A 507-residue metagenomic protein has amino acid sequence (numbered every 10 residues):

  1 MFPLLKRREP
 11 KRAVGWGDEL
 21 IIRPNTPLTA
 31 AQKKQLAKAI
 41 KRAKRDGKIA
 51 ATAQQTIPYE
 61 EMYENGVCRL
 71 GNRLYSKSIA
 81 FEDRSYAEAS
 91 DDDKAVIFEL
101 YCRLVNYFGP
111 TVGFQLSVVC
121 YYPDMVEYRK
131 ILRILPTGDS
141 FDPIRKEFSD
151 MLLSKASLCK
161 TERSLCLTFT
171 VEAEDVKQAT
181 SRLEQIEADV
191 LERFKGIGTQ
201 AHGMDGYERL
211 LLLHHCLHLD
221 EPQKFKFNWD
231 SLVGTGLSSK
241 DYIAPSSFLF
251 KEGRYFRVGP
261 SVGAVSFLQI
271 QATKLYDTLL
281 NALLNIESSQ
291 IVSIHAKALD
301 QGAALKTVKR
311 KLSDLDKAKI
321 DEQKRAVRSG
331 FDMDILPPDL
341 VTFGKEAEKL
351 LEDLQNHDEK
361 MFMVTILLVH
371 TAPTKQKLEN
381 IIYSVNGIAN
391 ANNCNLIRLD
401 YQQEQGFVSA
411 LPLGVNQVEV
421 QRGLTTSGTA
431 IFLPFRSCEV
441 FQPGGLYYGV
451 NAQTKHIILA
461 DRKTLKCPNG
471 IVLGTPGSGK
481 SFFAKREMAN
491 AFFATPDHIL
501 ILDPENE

Functional and structural regions predicted by a protein language model:
M1-A51: Compact, Lys/Arg-rich rRNA/RNP-binding cores from ribosome-related proteins
F2, K34, K38, G47-P434: Extended, folded cores of ATP/NTP-driven motor/assembly subunits in large transport and secretion machines
R7-P10, A188, Q442-G445: A short, compositionally biased
L20, L74-S76, K455-I457: Short, mixed charged/polar active-site loops that provide acid/base catalysis or chelate metal/phosphate cofactors
I22, L268, H498-I501: Short catalytic-loop micro-motif centered on adjacent basic/acidic residues
N65-C68, R84-Y86, D91-D93, F98-N106 (+1 more regions): Glycine-rich phosphate-binding loop of nucleotide-binding enzymes
N416-T464: Glycine-rich nucleotide cofactor-binding entry segment
